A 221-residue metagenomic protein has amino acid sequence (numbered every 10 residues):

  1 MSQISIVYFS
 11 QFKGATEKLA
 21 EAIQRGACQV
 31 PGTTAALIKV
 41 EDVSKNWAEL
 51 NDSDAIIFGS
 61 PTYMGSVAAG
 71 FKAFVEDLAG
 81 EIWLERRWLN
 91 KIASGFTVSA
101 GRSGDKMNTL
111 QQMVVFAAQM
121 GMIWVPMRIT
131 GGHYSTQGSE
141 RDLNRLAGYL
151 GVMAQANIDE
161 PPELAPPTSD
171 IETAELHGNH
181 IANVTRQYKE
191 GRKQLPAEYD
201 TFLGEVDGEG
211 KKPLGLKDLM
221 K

Functional and structural regions predicted by a protein language model:
M1-W88, E160-K221: N-terminal beta1-alpha1-beta2 submodule of the flavodoxin-like/Rossmannoid cofactor-binding fold
Q11, G65-A69, N90, V98 (+2 more regions): Generic structural "secondary-structure junction" signal
P61, V67, R102, K106 (+1 more regions): Gly/Ser/Thr-rich beta-alpha loop segments that engage phosphate groups in nucleotides
K91-N144: Short, glycine-/small-residue-rich phosphate/pyrophosphate-handling segment
G101, V152-P166: Phosphate-binding/catalytic loops
Q111, G148, T168: Glycine-rich phosphate-binding loop at the start of an alpha helix
Q119, T130-G132, A156-D159, G210-P213: Short, highly charged low-complexity linear segments
E140-A156: Short glycine/proline-rich, acidic loop/turn segments that cap or connect secondary-structure elements
